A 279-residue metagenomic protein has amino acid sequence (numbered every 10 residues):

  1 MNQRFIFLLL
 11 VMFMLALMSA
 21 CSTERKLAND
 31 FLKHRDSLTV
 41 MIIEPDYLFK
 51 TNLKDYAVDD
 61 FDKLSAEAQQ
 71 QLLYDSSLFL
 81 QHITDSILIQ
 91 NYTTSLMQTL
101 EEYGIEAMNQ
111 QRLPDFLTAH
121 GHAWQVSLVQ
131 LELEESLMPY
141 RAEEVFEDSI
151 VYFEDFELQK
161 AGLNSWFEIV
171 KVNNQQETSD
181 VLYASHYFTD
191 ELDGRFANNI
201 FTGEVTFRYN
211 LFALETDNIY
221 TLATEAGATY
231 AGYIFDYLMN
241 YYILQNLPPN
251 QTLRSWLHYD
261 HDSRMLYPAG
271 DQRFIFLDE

Functional and structural regions predicted by a protein language model:
M1-L9: Bacterial N-terminal signal peptides that target proteins for export
L9-L17: Bacterial N-terminal signal peptides
C21-E101, I243-E279: A structural "domain/chain start" motif
Y47-F49, P114, E132-E135, F188: Solvent-exposed loop/turn segments at secondary-structure junctions within structured extracellular/periplasmic domains
N52-D85, M138-G162, L192-N210: Mixed-charge, low-complexity intrinsically disordered segments
D75-I83, L163, V170-I243: Short secondary-structure boundary motifs at beta->alpha junctions and helix caps
I105-T118: Short beta-strand->alpha-helix linker/helix-N-cap micro-motif that forms a surface specificity/interaction loop
T118-L182, Q272-E279: Surface-exposed short loop/turn segments
